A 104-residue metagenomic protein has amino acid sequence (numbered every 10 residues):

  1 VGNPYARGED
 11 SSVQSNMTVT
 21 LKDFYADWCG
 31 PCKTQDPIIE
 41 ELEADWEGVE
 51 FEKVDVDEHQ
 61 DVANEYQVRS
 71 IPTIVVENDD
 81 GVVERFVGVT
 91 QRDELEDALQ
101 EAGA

Functional and structural regions predicted by a protein language model:
V1-N16: N-terminal amphipathic/basic-hydrophobic helices that include classical n-h-c signal peptides and signal-anchor
M17-Y25: Short active-site neighborhood of thiol/selenol oxidoreductases, capturing the structured segment around
F24, E43-Q60: Thiol-based oxidoreductase modules, predominantly thioredoxin-like and allied folds used for disulfide exchange
C29-C32, I74: The canonical Cys-X-X-Cys-His
K33-W46: Typically the conserved alpha-helix immediately C-terminal to a functionally engaged Cys/Sec in thioredoxin-like
Y66-V75: Structural micro-motif
V76-A104: Non-catalytic, surface beta->alpha helical segment in thiol-disulfide oxidoreductase systems
